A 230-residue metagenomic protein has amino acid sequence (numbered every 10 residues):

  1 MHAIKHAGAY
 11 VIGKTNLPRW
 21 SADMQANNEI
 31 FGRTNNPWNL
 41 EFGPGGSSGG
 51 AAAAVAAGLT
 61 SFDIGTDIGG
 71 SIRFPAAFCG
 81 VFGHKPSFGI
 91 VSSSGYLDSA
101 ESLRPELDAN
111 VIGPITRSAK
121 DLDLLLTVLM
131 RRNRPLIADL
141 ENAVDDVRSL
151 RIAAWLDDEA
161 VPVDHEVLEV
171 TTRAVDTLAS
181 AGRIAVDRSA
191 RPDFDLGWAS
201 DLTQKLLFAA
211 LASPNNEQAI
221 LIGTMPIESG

Functional and structural regions predicted by a protein language model:
M1-G69, D176, A181-G182: Gly/Ser-rich catalytic/binding loops embedded in alpha/beta enzyme cores
A3, D121-L124, E169-V170: Short, solvent-exposed alpha-helical surface patches in well-structured domains
K5-H6, Y10-I12, T60, E106 (+5 more regions): Glycine-rich, small-residue loops and helix-cap segments that act as flexible hinges at active-site edges
L17, E41, I68, S92 (+2 more regions): Residue-level "edge-of-site" marker
R19-S21, S71-I72, P162, D195-L196: Generic structural signal for helix capping and beta-alpha/helix-loop junctions
Q25, F31, A52-W155, V163: Fold-level recognition of mixed alpha/beta catalytic cores in primary-metabolism enzymes, strongest
T34-S48, F88-D98, A210-M225: Short, basic, helix/turn surface patches
V128-G230: Amidase signature
